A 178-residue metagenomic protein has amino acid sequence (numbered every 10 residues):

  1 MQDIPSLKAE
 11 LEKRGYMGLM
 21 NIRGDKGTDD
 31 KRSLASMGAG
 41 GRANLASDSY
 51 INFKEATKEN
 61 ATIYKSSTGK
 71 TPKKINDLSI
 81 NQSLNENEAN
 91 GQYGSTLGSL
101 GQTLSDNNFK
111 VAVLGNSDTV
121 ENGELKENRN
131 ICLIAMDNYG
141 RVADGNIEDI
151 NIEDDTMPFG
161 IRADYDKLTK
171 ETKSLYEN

Functional and structural regions predicted by a protein language model:
M1-E177: Active-site-proximal alpha/beta segments of enzymes that process anionic O-linked groups
